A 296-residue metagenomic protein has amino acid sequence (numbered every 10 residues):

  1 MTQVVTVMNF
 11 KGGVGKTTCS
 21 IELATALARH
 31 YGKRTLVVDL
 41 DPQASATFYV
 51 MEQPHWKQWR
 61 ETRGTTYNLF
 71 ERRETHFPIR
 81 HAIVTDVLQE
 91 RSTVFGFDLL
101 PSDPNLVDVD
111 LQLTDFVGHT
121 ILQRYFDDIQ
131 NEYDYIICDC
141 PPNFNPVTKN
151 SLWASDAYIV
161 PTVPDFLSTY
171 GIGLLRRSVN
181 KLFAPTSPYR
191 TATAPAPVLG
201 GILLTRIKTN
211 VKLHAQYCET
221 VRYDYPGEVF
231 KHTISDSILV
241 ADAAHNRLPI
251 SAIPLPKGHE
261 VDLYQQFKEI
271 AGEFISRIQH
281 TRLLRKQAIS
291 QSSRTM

Functional and structural regions predicted by a protein language model:
M1-M296: P-loop NTP-binding core
